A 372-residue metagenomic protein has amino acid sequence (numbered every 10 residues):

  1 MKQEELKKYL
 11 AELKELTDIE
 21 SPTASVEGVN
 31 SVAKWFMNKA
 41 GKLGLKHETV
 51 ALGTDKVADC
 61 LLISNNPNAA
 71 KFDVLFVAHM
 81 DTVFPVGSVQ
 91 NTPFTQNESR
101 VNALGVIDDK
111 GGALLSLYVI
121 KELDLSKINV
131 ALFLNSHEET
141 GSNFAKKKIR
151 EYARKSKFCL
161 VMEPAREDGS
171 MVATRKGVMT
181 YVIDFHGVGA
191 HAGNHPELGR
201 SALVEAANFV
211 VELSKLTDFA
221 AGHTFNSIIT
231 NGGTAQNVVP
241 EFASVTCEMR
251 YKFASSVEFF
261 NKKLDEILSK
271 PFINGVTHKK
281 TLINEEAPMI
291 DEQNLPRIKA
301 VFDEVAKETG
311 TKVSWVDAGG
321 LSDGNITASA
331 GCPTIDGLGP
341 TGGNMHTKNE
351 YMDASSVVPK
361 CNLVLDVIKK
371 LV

Functional and structural regions predicted by a protein language model:
K2-L104, L125, A306: Acidic/His- and Gly-rich active-site-bordering loop/insert found across diverse amide/peptide-bond hydrolases
E4, N38, T54, P164-A165 (+3 more regions): Metal-dependent amide/peptide-bond hydrolase catalytic core, centered on the "pita-bread" metallohydrolase fold
A69, S99, V119-L132, V211-G222 (+1 more regions): Phosphate-handling active-site elements
M80-D81, R100, F133-G141, E163-R166 (+2 more regions): Acidic, glycine-rich active-site loops and adjacent beta-strand->loop/helix elements that engage anionic groups
M80-V83, S88-V89, A165-R166, R175-V178 (+1 more regions): Short glycine-enriched loops at secondary-structure junctions
F84, R100-L114, H191: Glycine/serine-rich anion-binding loops at beta->alpha junctions that coordinate negatively charged ligand groups
D109-V178, V372: Acidic/histidine-rich catalytic neighborhood of metal-dependent amide-processing enzymes
